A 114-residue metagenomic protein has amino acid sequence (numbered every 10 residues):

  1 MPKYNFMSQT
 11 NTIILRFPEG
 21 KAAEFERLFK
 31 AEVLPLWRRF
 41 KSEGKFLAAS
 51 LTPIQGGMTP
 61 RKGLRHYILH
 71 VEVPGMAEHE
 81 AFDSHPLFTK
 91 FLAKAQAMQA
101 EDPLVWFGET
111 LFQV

Functional and structural regions predicted by a protein language model:
P2-F6, K45-R65, K90-V114: Glycine-rich beta-strand-turn "strand-cap" elements at beta-sheet edges
P2-K21, R27, L111: Glycine/serine-rich loop-strand microenvironments at binding/catalytic pocket rims
Q9-P18, A48-P86: Short, well-ordered beta-strand segments in beta-rich or mixed alpha/beta enzyme and ligand-binding folds
I14, V33, V71-V73, V105 (+1 more regions): Extended aliphatic helical segments
K21-L51, K90-L92: Short amphipathic alpha-helical segments
L28, F82-H85, K94: Residue-level signal for well-ordered alpha-helical positions
A31, V71, A77, F82 (+2 more regions): Intrinsic disorder/low-complexity signal
L36-K41, E72-A77, A93-M98: Glycine-rich loops and low-complexity Gly/Arg-rich segments that provide flexible linkers or classic glycine-based
